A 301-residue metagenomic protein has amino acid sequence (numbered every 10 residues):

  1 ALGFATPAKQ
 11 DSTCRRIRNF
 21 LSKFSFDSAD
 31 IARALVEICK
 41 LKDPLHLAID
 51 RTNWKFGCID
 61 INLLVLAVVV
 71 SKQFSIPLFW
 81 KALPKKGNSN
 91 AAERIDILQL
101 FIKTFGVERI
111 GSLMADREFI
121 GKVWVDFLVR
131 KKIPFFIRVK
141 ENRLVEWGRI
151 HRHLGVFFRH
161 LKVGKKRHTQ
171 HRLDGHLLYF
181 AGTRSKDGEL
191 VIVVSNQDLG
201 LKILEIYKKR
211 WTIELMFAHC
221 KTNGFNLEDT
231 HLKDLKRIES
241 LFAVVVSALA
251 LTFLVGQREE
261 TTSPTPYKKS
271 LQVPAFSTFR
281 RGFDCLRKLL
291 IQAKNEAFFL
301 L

Functional and structural regions predicted by a protein language model:
A1-D43: Electropositive nucleic-acid engagement tracts
T13, S28-R33, K42-L45, F56-I59 (+1 more regions): Single, function-defining residue in the core of a domain
D50-L63: An active-site-proximal beta-strand-loop segment
